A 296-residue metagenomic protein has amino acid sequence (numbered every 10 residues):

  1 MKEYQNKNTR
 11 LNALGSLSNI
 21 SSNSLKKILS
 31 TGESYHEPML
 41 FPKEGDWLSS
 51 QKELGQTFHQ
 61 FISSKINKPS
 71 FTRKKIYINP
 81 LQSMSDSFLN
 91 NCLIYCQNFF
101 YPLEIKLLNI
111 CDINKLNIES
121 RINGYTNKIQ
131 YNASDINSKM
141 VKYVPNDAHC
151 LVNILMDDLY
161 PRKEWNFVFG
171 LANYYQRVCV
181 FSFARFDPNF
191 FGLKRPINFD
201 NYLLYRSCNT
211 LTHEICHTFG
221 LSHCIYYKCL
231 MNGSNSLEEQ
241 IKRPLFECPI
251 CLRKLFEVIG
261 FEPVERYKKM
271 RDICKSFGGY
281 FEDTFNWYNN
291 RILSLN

Functional and structural regions predicted by a protein language model:
M1-V144, A148-C150, I154, E262-N296: N-terminal low-structure segments adjacent to metalloprotease catalytic domains across cellular compartments
N23, G32, Q176-R206, S222-N296: Metalloprotease/metallohydrolase-associated module, dominated by Zn2+-dependent proteases
L54-F58, K128-A133, D158-R162, N209-L211 (+1 more regions): A short linear-motif detector with a strong N-terminal bias
I78, I122, S134, K163 (+3 more regions): Generic, low-specificity signal for short hydrophobic/alpha-helical stretches with a mild N-terminal bias, encompassing
M84, L159-Y160, F256: Surface-exposed, flexible loop/turn segments at secondary-structure boundaries
V141-T218: Active-site-proximal segment of zinc-dependent metalloprotease catalytic domains
